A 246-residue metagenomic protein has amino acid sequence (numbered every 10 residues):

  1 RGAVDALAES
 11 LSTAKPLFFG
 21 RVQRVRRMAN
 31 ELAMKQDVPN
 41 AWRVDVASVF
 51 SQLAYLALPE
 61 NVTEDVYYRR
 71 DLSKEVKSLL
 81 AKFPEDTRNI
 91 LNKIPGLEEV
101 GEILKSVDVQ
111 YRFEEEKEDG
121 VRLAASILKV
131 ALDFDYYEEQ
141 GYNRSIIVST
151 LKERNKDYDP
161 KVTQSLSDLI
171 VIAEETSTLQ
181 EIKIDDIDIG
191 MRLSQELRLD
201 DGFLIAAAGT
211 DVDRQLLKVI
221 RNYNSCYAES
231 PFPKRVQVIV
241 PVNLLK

Functional and structural regions predicted by a protein language model:
R1-D5, V22-Q23, R27-M28, D65 (+3 more regions): Terminal helices and disordered tails flanking the catalytic cores of nucleotide-processing hydrolases
V4-F19, A29-Q36: Short regulatory/linker helices and ligand/cofactor-binding micro-motifs at input modules
T13, A54, V109-Y111: Active-site/binding-pocket entry motifs
R43-A47, I127-L128: Active-site alpha-helix of zinc metalloproteases
V46-F50, I103: Short hydrophobic alpha-helical segments used for membrane anchoring or interfacial signaling
Q52, L56, D133: Catalytic glutamate of the conserved HExxH
Y55-E60, G141: Regulatory and interdomain segments flanking nucleotide-handling catalytic cores in signaling/defense enzymes
